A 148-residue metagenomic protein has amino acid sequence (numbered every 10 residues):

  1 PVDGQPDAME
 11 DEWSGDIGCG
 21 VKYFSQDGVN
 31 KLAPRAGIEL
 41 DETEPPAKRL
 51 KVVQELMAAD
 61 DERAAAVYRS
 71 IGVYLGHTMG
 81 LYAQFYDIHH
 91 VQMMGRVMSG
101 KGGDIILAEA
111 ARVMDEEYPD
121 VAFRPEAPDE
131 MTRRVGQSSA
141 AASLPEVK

Functional and structural regions predicted by a protein language model:
P1-V2: Acidic, glycine-rich loop-and-beta core segments that form the ion-binding/anion-interacting portion of active sites
P6-K148: ATP-binding/phosphotransfer module of carbohydrate and carboxylate kinases, centering on a glycine-rich
